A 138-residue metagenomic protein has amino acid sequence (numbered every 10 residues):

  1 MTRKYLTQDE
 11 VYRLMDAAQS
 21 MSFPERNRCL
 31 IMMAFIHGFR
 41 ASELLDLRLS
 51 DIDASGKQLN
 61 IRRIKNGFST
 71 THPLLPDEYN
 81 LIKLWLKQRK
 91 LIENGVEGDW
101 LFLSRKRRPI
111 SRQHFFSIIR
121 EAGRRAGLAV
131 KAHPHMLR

Functional and structural regions predicted by a protein language model:
M1-R138: Conserved catalytic core of the tyrosine transesterase superfamily
